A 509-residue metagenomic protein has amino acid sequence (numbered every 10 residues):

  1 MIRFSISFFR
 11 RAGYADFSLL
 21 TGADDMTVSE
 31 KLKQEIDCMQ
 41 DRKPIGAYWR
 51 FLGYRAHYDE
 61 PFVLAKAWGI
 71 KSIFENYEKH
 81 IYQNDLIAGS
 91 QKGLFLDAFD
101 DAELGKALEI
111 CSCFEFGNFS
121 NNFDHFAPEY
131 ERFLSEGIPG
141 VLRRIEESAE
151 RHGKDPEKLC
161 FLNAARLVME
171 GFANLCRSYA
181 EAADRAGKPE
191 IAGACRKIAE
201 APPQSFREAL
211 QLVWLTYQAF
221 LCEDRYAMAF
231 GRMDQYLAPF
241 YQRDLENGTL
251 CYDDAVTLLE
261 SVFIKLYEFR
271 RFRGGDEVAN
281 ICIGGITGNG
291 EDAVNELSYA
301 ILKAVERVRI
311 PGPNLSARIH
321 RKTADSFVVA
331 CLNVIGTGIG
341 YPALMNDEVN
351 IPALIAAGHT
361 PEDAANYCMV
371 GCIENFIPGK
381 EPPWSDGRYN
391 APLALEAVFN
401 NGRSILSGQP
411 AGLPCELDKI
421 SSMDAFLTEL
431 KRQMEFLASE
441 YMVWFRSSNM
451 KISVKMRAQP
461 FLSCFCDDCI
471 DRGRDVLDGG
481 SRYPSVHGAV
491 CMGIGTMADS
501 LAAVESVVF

Functional and structural regions predicted by a protein language model:
I2-F4, L20, L175, A183 (+2 more regions): Generic low-polarity alpha-helical segments
R3, R10-R11: Basic polycationic patches enriched in arginine
F4-I6, G312: Intrinsic-disorder/low-complexity coil detector
I6-F8, D16: N-terminal amphipathic/hydrophobic targeting modules at extreme N-termini, encompassing cleavable Sec/SRP-type signal
G13, F17-L162, P189-F509: Conserved catalytic cores of very large enzyme subunits
R166, A173, A180, D184-G187 (+2 more regions): Heptad-repeat amphipathic alpha-helical coiled-coil interaction surface used for oligomerization/assembly
M169, A173-A180, D234, A438 (+1 more regions): Hydrophobic faces of stable alpha-helices that mediate helix-helix packing
